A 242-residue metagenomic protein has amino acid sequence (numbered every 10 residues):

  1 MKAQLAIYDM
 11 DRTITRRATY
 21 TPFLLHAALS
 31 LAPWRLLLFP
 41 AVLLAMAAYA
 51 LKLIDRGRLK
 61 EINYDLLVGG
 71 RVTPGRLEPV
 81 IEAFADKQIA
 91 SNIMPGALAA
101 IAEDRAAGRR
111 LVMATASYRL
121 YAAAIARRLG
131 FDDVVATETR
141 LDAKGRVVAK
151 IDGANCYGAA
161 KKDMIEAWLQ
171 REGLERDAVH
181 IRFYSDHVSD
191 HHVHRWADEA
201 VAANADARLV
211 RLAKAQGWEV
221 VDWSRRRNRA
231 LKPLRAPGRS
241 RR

Functional and structural regions predicted by a protein language model:
M1-A3, P79, D86-R242: C-terminal cap/substrate-recognition subdomain and adjoining C-terminal extension of metal-dependent phosphatase-like
M1-K52: Active-site neighborhood of HAD-like aspartate-dependent phosphohydrolases
Y20-T21, K60, P74, K162: A general structural signal for well-ordered alpha-helical segments in protein cores
P22-F23, L43-L44, I62-N63, V80 (+1 more regions): A general alpha-helix detector
L29-P33, A50-D55, P74-G75, P95 (+2 more regions): Conserved alpha/beta cores of soluble small-molecule-handling proteins
P33-L37, G75, R176-V179: Short, surface-exposed acidic
L38-G69, R242: N-terminal membrane-anchoring alpha-helices
L59-P95: Metal-dependent phosphoesterase signature
